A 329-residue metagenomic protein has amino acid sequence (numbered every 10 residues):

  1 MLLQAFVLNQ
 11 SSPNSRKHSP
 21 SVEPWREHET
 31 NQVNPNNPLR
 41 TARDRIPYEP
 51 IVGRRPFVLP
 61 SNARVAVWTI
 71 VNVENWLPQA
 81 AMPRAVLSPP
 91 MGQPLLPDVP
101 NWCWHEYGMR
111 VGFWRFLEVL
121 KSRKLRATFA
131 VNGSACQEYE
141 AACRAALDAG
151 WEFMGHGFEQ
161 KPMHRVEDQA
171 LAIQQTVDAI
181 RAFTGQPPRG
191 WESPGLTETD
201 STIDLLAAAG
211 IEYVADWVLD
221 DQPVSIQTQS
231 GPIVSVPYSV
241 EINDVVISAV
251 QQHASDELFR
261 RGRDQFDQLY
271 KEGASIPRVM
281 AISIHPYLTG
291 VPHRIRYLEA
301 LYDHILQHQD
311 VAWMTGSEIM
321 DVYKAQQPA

Functional and structural regions predicted by a protein language model:
M1-V7, P13-N31: Short, low-complexity, charge-dense intrinsically disordered segments
P13-N14, D216, D244-V245: Poly-acidic low-complexity segments
W25-R26, T30-G190, G195-V234, F259-I282 (+1 more regions): Catalytic alpha-helical scaffold of carbohydrate-active enzymes acting on polysaccharides/glycoconjugates
P237-F266: A conserved mid-domain beta-alpha-beta active-site/ligand-binding segment of alpha/beta enzyme cores
